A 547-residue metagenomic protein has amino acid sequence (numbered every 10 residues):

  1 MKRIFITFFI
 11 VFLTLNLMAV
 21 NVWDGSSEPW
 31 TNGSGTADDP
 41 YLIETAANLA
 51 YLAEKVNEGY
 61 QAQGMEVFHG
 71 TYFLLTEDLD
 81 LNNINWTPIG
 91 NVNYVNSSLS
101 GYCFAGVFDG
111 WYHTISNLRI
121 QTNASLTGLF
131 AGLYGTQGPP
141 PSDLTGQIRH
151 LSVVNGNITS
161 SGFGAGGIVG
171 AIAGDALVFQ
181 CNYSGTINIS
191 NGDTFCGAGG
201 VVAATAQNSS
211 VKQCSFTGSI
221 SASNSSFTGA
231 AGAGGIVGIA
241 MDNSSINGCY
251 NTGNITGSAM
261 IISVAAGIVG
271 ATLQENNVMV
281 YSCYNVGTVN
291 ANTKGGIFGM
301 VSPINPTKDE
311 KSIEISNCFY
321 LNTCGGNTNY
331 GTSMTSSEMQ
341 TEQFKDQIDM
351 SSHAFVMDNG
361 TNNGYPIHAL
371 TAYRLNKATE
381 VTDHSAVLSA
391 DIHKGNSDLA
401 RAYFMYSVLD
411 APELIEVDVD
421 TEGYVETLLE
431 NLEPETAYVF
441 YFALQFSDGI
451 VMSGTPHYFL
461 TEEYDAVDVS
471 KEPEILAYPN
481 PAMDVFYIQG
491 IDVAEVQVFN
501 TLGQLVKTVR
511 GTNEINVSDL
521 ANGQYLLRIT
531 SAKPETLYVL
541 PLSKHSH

Functional and structural regions predicted by a protein language model:
M1-N21, A171-A173, S546-H547: Bacterial Sec-dependent N-terminal signal peptides
V20-Y373: Surface-exposed repetitive/solenoidal architectures
S26-G33, K377-A386, P473-E474, P481-A482: Short, solvent-exposed loop/edge segments of extracellular or virion-exposed proteins
T71, G106, P434-T436, A521-L526: A glycine-anchored, Pro-Gly-centered beta-turn/N-cap motif
W111, G174, S447, T501 (+1 more regions): Short, ordered coil/turn segments that flank beta-strands lining enzyme active or ligand-binding pockets
L370-D465: Short, surface-exposed linear motifs at loops/turns and structural transition points
D468-Y478, A482-H547: C-terminal outer-membrane/trafficking sorting elements
